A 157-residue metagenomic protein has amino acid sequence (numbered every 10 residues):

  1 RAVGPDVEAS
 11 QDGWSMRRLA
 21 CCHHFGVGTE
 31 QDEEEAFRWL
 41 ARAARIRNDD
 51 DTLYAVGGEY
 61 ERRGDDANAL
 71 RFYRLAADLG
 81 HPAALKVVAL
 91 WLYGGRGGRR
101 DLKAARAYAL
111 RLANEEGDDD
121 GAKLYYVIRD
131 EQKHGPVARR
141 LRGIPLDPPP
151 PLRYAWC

Functional and structural regions predicted by a protein language model:
V3-D6, L40, Y73, A109: Hydrophobic/aromatic packing residues within the alpha-helices of TPR/SEL1-like helical repeat arrays
P5-D6, S10-M16, F25-V27, D32 (+5 more regions): Short helix-capping/linker turns of helical repeat alpha-solenoids
M16-F25, L53-R62, V87-G94, Y126-E131: Hydrophobic face of amphipathic alpha-helices that form TPR/SEL1-like repeat modules and related alpha-solenoid
G97, R129-P148: Alpha-helical linker/edge segments of TPR/alpha-solenoid repeat scaffolds and analogous pre-/post-domain helices
R100-G117, L141-L146: TPR/TPR-like (Sel1-like) alpha-helical repeat modules
